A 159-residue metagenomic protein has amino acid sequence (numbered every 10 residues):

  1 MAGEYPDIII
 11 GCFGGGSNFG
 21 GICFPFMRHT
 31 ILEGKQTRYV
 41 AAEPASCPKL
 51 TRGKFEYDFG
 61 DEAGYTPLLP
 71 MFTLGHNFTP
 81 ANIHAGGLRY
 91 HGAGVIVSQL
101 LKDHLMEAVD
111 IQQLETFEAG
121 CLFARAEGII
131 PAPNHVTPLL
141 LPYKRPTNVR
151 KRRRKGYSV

Functional and structural regions predicted by a protein language model:
M1-G3, R28-Q36, V40-I129: Active-site/ligand-binding loops adjacent to catalytic centers
A2-G20, N134, K155-V159: A short, small-residue-rich loop immediately preceding and capping a beta-strand
I8, G14-V40: Repeat-solenoid scaffold signature
I8, G21-P25, G87, E118-L122 (+1 more regions): Alpha-helical scaffold segments in soluble metabolic enzymes
I10-G15, E43, D110-Q112, I129-T137: Active-site nucleophile and cofactor-binding loops and adjacent substrate-binding regions of central metabolic enzymes
F13-C23, K49-T51, H135-P142: Short glycine/serine/threonine-rich phosphate/pyrophosphate-binding segments that cradle anionic phosphate groups
C23-M27, I31, G75, S98 (+3 more regions): Amphipathic, positively biased hydrophobic alpha-helical segments used for protein targeting and membrane insertion
A124-S158: C-terminal structured "cap/appendage" subdomains that terminate the fold
